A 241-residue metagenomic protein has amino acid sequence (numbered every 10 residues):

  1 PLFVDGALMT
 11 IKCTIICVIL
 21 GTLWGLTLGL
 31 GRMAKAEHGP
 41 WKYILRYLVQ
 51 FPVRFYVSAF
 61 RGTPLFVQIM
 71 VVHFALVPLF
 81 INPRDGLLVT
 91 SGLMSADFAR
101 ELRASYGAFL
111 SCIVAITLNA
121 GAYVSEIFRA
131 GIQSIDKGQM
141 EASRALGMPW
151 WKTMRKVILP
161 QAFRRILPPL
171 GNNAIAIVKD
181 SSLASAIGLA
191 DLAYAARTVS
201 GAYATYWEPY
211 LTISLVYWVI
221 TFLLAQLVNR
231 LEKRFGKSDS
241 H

Functional and structural regions predicted by a protein language model:
P1-H241: Transmembrane alpha-helices and adjacent helix-loop boundaries
